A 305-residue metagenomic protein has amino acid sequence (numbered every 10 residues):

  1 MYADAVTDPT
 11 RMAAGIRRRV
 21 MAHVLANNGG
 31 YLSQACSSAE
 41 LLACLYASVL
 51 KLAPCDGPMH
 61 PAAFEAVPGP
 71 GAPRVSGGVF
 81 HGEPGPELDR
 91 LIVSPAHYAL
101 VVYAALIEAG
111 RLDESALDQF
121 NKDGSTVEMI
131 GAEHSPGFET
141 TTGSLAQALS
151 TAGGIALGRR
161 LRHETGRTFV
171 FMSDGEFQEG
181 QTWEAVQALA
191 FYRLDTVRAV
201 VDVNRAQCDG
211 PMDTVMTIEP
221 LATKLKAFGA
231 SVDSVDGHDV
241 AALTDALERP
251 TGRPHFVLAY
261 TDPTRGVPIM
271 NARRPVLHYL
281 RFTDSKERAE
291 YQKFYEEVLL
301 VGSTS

Functional and structural regions predicted by a protein language model:
A13-G29, D202-N204: N-terminal capping segment at the start of a domain
V20, C36-F191: Cofactor-binding active-site loop characterized by glycine-rich and histidine/acidic residues
A66, K224, V240-S305: Glycine/aspartate-rich loop-and-adjacent alpha/beta segment that forms the canonical ThDP
D89-L91, G166-V170, V197, G252-T261: Generic beta-sheet signal
Y103-A105, A132, Q181-W183, D209-D213 (+1 more regions): Short acidic, glycine/serine/threonine-rich loops at helix termini
E164, D213-A246, L300-G302: Conserved thiamine diphosphate
E179-N204, P254-Y260: A short alpha/beta connector and helix-capping loop motif
Y192-T217, L221, S234: A short, conserved beta-to-alpha structural element at the edge of catalytic cores that scaffolds binding
